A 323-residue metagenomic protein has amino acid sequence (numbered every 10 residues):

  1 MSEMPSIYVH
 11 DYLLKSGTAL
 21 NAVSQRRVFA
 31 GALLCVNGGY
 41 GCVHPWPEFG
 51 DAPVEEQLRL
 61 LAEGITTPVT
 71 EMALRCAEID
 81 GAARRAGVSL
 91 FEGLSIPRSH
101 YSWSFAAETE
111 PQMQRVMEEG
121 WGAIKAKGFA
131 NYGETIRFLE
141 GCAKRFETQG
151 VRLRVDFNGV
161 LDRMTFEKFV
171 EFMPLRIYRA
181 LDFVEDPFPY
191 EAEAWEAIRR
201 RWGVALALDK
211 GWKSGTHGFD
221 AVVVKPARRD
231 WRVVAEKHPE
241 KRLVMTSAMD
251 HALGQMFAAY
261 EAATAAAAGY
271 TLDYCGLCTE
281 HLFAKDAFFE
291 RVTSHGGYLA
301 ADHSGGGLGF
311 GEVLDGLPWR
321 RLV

Functional and structural regions predicted by a protein language model:
S2-L153, N158-M164, P174-L175, F288-V323: N-terminal capping/lid subdomain adjacent to the active-site entrance of alpha/beta enzymes
M4, E118, T148, Y178-R179 (+2 more regions): Short, well-ordered coil/turn elements that cap or connect secondary structure elements
G41, P97-S104, G122-A126, V151-F157 (+5 more regions): Hydrophobic faces of well-ordered beta-strands that scaffold small-molecule active sites in alpha/beta enzyme cores
E55-E63, E191-E193, R201-A205, K210-L314: Shared catalytic-loop signature of beta/alpha-barrel
E108, A130-F146, L161-F166, F188-W202 (+2 more regions): Active-site-adjacent beta->alpha loops and helix N-cap segments on the catalytic face of soluble alpha/beta enzymes
V116-E118, E140-G141, F169-F172, H238-P239 (+1 more regions): Short, solvent-exposed amphipathic alpha-helical segments in soluble enzyme and RNA/protein-processing domains
G120-G122, M173, I177-A180, G218 (+2 more regions): Short loop/turn motifs at secondary-structure junctions
V170-F188, V222: Active-site core of metal-dependent hydrolases
